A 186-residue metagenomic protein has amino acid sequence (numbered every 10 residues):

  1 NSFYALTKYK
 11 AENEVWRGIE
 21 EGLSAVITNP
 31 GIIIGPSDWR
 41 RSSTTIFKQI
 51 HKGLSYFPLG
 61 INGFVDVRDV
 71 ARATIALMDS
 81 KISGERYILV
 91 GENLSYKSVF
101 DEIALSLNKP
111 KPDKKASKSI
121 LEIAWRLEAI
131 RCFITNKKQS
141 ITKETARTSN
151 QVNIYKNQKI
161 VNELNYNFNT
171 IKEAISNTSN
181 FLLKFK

Functional and structural regions predicted by a protein language model:
N1-F3: Conserved Rossmann-fold NAD(P)-dependent oxidoreductase catalytic core, especially the SDR/UDP-sugar
T7: Active-site helix of classical SDR
K10, R41-S42, P58-M78, E85: Substrate-positioning beta->alpha
E12-P36: Conserved beta-loop-beta element that borders a ligand/cofactor-binding pocket
E14-R17, Q49, A76, E102: Alpha-helical scaffold segments in soluble metabolic enzymes
I27, F64, N93, I154: Short aromatic/basic micro-patch
S42-G63, K111-Q151: Alpha-helical membrane-targeting segments
T74-I141, N157, N162, N169-K186: Mid/C-terminal beta-alpha module of Rossmann-like enzyme folds, strongest in SDR-family dehydrogenases/epimerases
